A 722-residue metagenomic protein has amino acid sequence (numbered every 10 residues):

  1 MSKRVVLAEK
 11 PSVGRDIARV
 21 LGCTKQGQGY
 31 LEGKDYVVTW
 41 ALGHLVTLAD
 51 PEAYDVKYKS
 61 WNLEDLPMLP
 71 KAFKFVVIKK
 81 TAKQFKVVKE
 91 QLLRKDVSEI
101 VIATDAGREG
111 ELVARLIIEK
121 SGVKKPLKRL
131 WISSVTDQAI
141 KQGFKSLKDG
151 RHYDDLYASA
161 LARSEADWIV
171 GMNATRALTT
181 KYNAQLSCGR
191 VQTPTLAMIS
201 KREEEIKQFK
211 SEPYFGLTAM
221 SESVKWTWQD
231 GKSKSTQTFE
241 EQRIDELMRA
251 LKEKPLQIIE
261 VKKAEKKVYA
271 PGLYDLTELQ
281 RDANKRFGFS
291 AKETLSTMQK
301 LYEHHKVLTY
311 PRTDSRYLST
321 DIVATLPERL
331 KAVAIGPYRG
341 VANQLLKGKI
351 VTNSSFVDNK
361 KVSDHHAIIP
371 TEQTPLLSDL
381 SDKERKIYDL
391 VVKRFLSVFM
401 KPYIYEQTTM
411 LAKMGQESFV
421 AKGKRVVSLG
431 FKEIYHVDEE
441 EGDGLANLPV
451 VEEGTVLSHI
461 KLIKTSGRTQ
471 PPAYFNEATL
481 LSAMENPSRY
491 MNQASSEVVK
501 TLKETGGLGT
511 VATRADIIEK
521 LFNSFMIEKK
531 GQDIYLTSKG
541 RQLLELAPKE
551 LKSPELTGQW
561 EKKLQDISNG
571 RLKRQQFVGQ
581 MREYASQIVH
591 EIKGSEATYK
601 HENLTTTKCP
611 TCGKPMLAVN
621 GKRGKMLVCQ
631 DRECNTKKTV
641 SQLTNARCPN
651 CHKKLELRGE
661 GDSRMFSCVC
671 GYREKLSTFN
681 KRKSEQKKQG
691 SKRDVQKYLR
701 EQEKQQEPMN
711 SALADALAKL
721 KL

Functional and structural regions predicted by a protein language model:
M1-L161: Intrinsically disordered, low-complexity regulatory segments
M1-S2, A103-A106, N183-Q185, K263-G272 (+3 more regions): Conserved short loop/turn motifs at secondary-structure junctions
S2-V5, G27, T81, L92 (+4 more regions): Basic, low-complexity terminal or inter-domain segments flanking catalytic cores
Q28-V56, T193-Q237, V398-A446, Q580-E583: Structured, non-catalytic alpha/beta "coupling" segments that mediate domain-domain communication and provide generic
F73, R115, A139-S221: C-terminal or mid-to-C-terminal helical accessory/interaction module adjacent to the motor/catalytic core
T238-G272, Q280: Metal- or metallocofactor-binding catalytic centers and their adjacent structured scaffolds across diverse enzyme
H305-K306, F525: Glycine-centered, phosphate/nucleic-acid-interacting loop/turn motifs that mediate DNA/RNA or nucleotide
